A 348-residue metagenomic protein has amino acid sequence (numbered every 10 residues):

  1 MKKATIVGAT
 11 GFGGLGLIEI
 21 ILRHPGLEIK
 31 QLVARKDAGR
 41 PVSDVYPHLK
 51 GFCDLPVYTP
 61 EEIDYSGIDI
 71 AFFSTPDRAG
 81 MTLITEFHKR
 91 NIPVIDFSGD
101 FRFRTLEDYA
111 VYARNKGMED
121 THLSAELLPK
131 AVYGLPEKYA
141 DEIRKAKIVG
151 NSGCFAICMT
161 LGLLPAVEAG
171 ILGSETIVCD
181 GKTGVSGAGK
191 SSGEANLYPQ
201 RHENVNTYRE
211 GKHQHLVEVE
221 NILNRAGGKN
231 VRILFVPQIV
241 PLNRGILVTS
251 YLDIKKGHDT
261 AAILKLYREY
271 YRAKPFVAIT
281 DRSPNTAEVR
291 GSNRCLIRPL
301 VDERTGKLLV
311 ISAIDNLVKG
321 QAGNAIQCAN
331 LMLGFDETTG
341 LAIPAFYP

Functional and structural regions predicted by a protein language model:
M1-E203, Y208-E210, L300-E303, T338 (+1 more regions): N-terminal Rossmann-like NAD(P) cofactor-binding subdomain of oxidoreductases, focused on the glycine-rich
G11, D77-R78, G153, H213 (+3 more regions): Short, surface-exposed acidic/glycine-rich loop or hinge patches that mediate macromolecular interfaces
G16, I20, L161, P165 (+3 more regions): Alpha-helical scaffold segments in soluble metabolic enzymes
I29, S174-V178, N230-L234, F276-T280 (+1 more regions): A short coil-to-beta-strand element that immediately follows conserved catalytic motifs
V33, Y58, P136, D180 (+5 more regions): Residues in well-ordered beta-strands of folded domains
A131, V231, N293-C295: Short beta-strand or tight-loop elements that sit immediately N-terminal to catalytic metal-binding acidic residues
N196-R290: Contiguous C-terminal substrate-recognition/catalytic subdomains in enzyme active sites
V248-P348: C-terminal active-site/capping subdomain that shapes the small-molecule cofactor and substrate pocket of enzyme
